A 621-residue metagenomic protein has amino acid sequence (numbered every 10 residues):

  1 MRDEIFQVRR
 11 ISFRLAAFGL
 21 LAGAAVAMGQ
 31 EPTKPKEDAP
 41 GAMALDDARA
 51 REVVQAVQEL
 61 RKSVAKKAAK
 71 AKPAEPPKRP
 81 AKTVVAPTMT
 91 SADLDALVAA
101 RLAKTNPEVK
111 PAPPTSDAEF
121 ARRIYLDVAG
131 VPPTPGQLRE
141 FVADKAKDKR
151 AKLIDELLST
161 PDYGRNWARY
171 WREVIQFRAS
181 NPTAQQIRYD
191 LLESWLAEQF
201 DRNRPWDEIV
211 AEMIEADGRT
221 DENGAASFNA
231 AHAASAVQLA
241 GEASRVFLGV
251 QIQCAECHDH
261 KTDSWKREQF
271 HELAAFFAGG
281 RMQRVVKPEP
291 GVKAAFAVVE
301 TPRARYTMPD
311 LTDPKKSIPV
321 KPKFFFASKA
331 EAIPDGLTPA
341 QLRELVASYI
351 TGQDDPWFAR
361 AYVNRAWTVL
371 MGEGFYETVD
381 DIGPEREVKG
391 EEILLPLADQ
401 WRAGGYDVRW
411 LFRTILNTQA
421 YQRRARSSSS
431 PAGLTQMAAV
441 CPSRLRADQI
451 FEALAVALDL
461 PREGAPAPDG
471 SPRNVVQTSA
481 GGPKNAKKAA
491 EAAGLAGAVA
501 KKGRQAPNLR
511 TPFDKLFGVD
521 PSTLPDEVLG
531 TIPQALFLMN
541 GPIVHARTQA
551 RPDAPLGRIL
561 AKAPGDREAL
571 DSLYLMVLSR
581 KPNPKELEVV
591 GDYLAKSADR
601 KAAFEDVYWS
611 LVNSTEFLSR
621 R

Functional and structural regions predicted by a protein language model:
M1-I11: N-terminal secretory signal peptides that target proteins for export/translocation
S12-A24: Bacterial N-terminal signal peptides
A25-G29: Sec/Tat signal peptide C-region and signal peptidase I cleavage site
Q30-A96: N-terminal pre-domain segments of enzymes
T88-R122, D127-D162, Q176-D469, D520 (+4 more regions): Primarily short, surface-exposed interaction patches in extracytoplasmic proteins
R165: Metal- or metallocofactor-binding catalytic centers and their adjacent structured scaffolds across diverse enzyme
A455-G503, R510-M539: Long, His/Glu/Asp-enriched segments that create or flank divalent metal/ion-associated functional microenvironments
